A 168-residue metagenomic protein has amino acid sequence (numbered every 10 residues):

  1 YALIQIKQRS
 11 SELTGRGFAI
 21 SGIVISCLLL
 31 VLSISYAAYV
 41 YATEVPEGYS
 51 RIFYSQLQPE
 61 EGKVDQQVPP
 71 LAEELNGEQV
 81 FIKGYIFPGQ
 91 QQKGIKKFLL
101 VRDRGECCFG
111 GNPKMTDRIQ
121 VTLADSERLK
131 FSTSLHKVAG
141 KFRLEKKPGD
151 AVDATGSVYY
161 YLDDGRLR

Functional and structural regions predicted by a protein language model:
Y1-R168: OB-fold and OB-like single-stranded nucleic-acid-recognition modules and their adjacent interaction interfaces
